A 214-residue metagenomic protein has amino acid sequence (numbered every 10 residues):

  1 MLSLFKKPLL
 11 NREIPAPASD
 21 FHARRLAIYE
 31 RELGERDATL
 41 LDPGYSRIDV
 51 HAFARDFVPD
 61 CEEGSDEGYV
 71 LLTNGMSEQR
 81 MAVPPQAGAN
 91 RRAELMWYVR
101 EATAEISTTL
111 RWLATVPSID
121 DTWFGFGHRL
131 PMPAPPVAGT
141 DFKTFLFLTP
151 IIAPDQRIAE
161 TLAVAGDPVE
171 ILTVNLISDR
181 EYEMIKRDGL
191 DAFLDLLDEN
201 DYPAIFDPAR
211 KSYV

Functional and structural regions predicted by a protein language model:
M1-V214: Acidic, proline/glycine-rich low-complexity IDRs
